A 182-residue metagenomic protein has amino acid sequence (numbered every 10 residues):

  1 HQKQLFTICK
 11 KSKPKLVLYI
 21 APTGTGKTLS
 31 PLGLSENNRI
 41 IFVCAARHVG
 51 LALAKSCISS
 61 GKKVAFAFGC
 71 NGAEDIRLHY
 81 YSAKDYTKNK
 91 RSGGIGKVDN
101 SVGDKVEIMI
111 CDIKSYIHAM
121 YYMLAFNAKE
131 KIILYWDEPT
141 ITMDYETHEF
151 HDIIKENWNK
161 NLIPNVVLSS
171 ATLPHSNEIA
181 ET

Functional and structural regions predicted by a protein language model:
H1-T182: N-terminal helicase ATP-binding lobe
